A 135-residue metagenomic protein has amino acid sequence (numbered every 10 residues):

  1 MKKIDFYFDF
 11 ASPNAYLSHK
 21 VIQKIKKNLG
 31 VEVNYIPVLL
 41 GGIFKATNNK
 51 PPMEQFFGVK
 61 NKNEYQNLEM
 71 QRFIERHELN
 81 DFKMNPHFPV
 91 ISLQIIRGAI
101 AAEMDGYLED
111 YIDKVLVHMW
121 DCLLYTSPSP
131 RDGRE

Functional and structural regions predicted by a protein language model:
K2-L17: Local sequence-structure signature of Cys/Sec-based thiol-disulfide redox active-site neighborhoods
K3, E32-I36, E135: Solvent-exposed, well-ordered amphipathic alpha-helical segments that flank/support binding or catalytic loops
P13, P37, P128-P130: Proline-centered helix-kink/hinge sites
A15, I43, E135: Conserved protein kinase catalytic core
K20-M119: Structural alpha/beta surface segment adjacent to cysteine/selenocysteine redox centers across thiol/disulfide enzymes
Y125-E135: Single conserved hydrophobic/aromatic residue that forms the stacking wall/gate of nucleotide- or nucleobase-binding
